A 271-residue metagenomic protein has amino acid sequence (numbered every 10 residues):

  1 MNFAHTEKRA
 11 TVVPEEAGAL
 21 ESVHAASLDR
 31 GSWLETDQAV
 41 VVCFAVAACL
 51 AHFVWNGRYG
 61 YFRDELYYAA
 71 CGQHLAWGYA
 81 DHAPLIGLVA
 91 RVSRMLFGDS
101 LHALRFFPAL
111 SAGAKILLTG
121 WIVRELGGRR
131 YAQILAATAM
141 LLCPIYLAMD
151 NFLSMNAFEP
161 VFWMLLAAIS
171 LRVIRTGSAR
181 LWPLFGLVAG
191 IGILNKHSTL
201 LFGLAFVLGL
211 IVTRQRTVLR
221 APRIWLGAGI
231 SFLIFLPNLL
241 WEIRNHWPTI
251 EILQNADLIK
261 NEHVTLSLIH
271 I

Functional and structural regions predicted by a protein language model:
M1-A51, L226, I230: Start-transfer (signal-anchor) and selected internal transmembrane alpha helices of multi-pass inner/ER membrane
R30, Q38-V41, T119-L142, V161: Transmembrane-helix signature of polytopic, membrane-embedded enzymes that assemble or transfer cell-envelope glycans
V42, F106-G127, L165, I169: Transmembrane-helix motifs of polytopic, lipid-linked glycan transferases
A45, A136-L141, A168, A189 (+2 more regions): Short helix- or helix-capping micro-motifs that position conserved polar/aromatic residues at function-defining sites
R124-R130, L166-W182, R216: Membrane-interface transmembrane helices that cradle and orient dolichyl/undecaprenyl
A148-E159: Short acidic/glycine- and proline-prone juxtamembrane loop motifs at membrane-interface regions of multi-pass membrane
I169-G190, A221-W225, G229: Short hydrophobic alpha-helices at membrane interfaces in multi-pass membrane enzymes
I191, G203-I269: Transmembrane-lumen/periplasm boundary regions of multi-pass, lipid-linked membrane glycan transferases
